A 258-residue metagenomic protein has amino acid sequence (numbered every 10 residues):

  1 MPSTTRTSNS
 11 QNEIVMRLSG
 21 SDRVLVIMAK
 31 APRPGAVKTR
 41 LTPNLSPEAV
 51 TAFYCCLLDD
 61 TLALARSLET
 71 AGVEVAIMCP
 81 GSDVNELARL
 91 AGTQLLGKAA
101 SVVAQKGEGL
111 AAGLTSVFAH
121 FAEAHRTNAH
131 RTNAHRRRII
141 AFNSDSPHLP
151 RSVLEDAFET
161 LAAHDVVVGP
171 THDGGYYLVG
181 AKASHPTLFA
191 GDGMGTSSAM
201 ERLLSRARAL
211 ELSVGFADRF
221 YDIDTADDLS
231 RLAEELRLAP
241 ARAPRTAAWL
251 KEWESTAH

Functional and structural regions predicted by a protein language model:
P2, I14-L41: N-terminal nucleotide-binding beta1-loop-alpha1 segment
M28-R33, C79-D83, H172-G174: Short glycine-enriched loops at secondary-structure junctions
Y54-A71: A short, N-terminal amphipathic alpha-helix
A71-G81: Short beta-strand/loop segment that forms part of the nucleotide-sugar
A88-R137: Short phosphate-binding loop-to-helix
R136-S144: Short beta-strand-to-loop acidic/aromatic patch adjacent to the donor-nucleotide binding site
L149-D173: Conserved donor-nucleotide/metal-binding helix-loop-beta segment in metal-dependent transferases, i.e., the alpha-helix
S197, E201, S205-H258: Conserved alpha/beta core of the MobA/IspD/sugar-nucleotide pyrophosphorylase nucleotidyltransferase superfamily
